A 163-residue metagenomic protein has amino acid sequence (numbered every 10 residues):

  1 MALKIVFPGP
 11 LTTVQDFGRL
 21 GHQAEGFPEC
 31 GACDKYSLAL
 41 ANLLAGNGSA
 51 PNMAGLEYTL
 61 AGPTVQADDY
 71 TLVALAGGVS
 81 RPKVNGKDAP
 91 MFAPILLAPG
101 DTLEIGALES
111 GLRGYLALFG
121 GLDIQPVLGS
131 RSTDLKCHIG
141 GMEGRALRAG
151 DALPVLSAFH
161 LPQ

Functional and structural regions predicted by a protein language model:
M1-Q163: Conserved "landmark" site that anchors the functional core of diverse proteins
